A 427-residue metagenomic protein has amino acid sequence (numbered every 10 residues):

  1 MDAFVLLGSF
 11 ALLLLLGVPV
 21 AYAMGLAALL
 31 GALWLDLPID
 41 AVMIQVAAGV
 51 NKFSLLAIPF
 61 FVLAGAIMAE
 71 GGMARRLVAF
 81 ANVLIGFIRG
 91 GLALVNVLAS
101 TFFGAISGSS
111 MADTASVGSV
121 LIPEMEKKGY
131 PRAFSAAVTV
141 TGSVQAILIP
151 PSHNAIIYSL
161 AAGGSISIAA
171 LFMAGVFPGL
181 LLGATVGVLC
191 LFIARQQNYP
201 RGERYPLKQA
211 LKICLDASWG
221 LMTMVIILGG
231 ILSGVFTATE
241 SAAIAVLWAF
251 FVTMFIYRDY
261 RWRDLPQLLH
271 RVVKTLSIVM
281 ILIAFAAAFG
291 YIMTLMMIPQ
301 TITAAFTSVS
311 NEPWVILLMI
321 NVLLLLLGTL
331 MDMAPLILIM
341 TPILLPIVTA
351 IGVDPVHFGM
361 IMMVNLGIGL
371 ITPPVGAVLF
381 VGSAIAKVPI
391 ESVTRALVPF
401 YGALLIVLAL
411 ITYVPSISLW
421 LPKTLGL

Functional and structural regions predicted by a protein language model:
M1-L427: Alpha-helical transmembrane segments of multi-pass membrane transport proteins
